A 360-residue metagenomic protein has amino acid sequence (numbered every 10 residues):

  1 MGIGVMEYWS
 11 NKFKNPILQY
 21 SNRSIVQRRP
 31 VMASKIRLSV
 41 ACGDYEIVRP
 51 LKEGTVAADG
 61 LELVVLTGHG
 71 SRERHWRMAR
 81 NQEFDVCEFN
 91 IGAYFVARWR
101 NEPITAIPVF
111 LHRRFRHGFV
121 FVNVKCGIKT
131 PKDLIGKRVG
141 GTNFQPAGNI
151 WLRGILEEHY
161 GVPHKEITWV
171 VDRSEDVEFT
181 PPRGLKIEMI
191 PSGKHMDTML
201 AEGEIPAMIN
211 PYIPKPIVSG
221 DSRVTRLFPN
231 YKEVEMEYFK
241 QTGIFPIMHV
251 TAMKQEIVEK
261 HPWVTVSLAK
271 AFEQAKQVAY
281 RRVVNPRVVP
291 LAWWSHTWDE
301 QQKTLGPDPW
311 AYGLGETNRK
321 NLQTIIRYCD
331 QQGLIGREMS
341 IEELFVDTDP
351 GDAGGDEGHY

Functional and structural regions predicted by a protein language model:
M1-V31: Intrinsic disorder/low-complexity segments
M32-L38, I128-R138, G306-P307, Q331 (+1 more regions): Immediate post-signal peptide segment of exported/extracytoplasmic ligand-binding proteins
S39-V162, W169-E178: Short, glycine-/small- and polar/acidic-enriched structural segments that line small-molecule recognition paths
V65-R77, K129, T168-E202, Q301 (+1 more regions): Short helix-initiation/N-cap motifs at beta->coil->alpha
G140-F144, L152-H159, V171-G184, P191-S192 (+1 more regions): Internal, conserved structured core segments that host functional sites
L185-V284: Pocket-lining segment of extracytoplasmic ligand-binding domains
A252, I257-Q331: Secondary-structure end/capping motifs
G315-Y360: Long, low-complexity C-terminal extensions of enzymes
